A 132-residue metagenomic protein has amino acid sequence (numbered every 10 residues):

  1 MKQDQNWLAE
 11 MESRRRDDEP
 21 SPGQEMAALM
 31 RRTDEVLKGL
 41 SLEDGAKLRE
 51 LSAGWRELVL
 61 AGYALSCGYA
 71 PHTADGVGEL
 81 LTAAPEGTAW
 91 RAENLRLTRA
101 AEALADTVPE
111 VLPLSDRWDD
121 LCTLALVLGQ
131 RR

Functional and structural regions predicted by a protein language model:
M1-N6, M26, L37-K38, C122-L126: Intrinsically disordered, low-complexity proline-rich regions
Q5-Q24, L29, T33, D75-N94: Extended non-catalytic scaffold regions that mediate assembly and binding in large macromolecular machines
R16-P20, K38-E50, C67-P71, A89-W90 (+1 more regions): Charged, low-complexity interaction regions
D18, E57, Y63, P71-T73 (+1 more regions): N-terminal start and proteolytic maturation junction detector
L48, W55-L58, G62, N94 (+3 more regions): Intrinsic low-complexity tandem-repeat regions in disordered proteins
Y63, C67-D75, L80-V111: Amphipathic alpha-helical oligomerization segments
R96-R132: Amphipathic alpha-helical binding modules
